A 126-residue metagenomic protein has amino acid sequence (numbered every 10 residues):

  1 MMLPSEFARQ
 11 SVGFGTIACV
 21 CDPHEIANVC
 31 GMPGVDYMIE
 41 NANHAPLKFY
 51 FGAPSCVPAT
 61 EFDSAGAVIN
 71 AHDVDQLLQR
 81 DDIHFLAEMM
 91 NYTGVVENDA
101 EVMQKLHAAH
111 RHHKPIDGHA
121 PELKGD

Functional and structural regions predicted by a protein language model:
M1-M2, D117-A120: Histidine-centered catalytic micro-motifs
M1-R9: Di-metal (Zn2+ and/or Mg2+/Mn2+) metal-binding site signature of metallo-dependent hydrolases with the MBL/beta-CASP
A8-I116: Divalent-metal coordination cores built from histidine and acidic residues
P121-D126: Short acidic loop-to-helix transition motifs that present clustered carboxylates
